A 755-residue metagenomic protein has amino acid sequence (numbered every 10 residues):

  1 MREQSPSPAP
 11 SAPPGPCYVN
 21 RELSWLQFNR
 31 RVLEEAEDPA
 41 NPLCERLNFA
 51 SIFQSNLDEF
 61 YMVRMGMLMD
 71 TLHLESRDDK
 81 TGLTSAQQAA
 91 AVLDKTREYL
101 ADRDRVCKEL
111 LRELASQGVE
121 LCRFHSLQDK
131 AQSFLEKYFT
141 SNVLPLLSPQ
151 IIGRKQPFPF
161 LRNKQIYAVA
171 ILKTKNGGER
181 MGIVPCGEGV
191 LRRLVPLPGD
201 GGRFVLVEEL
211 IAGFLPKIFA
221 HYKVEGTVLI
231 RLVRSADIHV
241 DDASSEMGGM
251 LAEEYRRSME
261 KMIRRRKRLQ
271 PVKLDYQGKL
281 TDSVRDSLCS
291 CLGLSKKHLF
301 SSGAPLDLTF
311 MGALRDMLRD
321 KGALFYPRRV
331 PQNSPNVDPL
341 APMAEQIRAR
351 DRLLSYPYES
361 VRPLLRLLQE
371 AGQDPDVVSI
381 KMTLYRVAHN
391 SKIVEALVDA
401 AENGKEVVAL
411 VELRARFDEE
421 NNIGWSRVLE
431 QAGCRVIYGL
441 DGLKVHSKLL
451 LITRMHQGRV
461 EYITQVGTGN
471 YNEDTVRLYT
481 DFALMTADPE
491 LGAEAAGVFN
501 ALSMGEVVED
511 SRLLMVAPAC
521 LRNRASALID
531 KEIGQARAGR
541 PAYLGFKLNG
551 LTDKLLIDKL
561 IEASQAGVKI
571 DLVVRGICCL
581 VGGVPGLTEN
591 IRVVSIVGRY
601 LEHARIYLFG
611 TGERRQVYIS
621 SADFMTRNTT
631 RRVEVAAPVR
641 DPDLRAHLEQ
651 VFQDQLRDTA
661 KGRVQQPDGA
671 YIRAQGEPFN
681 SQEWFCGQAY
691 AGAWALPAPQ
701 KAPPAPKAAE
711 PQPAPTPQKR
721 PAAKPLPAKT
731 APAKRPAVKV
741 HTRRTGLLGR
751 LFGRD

Functional and structural regions predicted by a protein language model:
M1-L544, E562, A566, C578-E602 (+1 more regions): N-terminal localization/anchoring segments of enzymes in phospholipid and broader phosphate metabolism
K569-V573: Hydrophobic alpha/beta core scaffold segments
